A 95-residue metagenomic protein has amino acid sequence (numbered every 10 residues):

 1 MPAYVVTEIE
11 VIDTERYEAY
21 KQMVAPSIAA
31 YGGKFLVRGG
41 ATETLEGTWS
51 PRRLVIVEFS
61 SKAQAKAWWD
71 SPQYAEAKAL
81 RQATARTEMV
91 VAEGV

Functional and structural regions predicted by a protein language model:
M1-D70, E93-V95: Short S/T/G/P-rich N-terminal loop/turn motif that feeds into the first structured element of a domain
K62-V90: C-terminal structural segments of small proteins and small subunits
